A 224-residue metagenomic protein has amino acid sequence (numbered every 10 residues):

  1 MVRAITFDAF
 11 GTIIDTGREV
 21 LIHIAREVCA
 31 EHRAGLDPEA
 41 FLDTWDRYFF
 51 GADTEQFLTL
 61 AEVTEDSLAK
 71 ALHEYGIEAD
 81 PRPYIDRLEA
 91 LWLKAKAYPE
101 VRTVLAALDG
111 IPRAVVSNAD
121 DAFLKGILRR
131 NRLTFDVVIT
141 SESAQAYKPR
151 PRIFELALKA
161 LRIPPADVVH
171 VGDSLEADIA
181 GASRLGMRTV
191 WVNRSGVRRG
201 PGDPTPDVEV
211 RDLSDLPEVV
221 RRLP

Functional and structural regions predicted by a protein language model:
M1-I5, A79, R102, A106 (+1 more regions): Asp-based, Mg2+/Mn2+-dependent phosphohydrolase catalytic module
V2-P99, D109, D120: N-terminal helical cap/lid subdomain that shapes the substrate entry/recognition surface in HAD-like hydrolases
